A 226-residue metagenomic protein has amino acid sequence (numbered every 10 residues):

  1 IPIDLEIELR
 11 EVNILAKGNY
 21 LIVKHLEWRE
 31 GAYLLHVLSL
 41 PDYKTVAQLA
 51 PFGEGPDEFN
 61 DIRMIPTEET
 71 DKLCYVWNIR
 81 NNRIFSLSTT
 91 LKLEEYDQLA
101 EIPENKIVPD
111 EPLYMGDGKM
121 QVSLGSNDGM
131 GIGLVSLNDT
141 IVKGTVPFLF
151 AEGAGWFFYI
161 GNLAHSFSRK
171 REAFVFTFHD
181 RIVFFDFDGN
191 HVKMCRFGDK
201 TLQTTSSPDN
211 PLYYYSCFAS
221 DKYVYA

Functional and structural regions predicted by a protein language model:
P2-Y33: Beta-strand-rich domains and repeat architectures in extracellular enzymes and scaffolds, especially beta-propellers
D4-E8, E54-D61, P103-I107, E152-F158 (+1 more regions): Short glycine-/Asp-/Thr-/Trp-enriched loop segments that recur within the blades of beta-propeller repeat domains
R10-K17, R63-T70, D110-D117, W156-K170 (+2 more regions): Structural signature of eukaryotic scaffold interfaces centered on beta-propeller domains
V23-A50: Beta-propeller domains
E30-H36, N81-S88, N127-L134, H179-F185: Structural motif
K44-K72, I102, A151-E152: Blade-loop segments of beta-propeller domains
R80-N81, S88-G118: Asp-box/WD-like beta-propeller blade repeats and closely related beta-sheet repeat scaffolds
